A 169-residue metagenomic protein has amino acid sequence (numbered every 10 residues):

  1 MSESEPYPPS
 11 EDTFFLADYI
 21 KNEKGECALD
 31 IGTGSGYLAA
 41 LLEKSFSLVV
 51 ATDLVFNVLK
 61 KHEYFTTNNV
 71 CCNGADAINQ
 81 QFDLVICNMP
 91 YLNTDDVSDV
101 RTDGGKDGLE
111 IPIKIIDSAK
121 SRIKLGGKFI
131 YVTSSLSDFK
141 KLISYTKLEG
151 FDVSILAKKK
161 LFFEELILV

Functional and structural regions predicted by a protein language model:
M1-P9: Class I SAM-dependent methyltransferase Rossmann-like catalytic core, especially the SAM/SAH-binding loop
S2, I111-L168: Conserved Class I SAM-dependent methyltransferase catalytic core
P8, D12, D107, I111 (+1 more regions): Soluble or luminal CAZymes and related metallo-dependent hydrolases
P9-C87, Y91-T94: Conserved SAM/SAH cofactor-binding pocket of Class I
D12, Y37, F163-V169: Short hydrophobic/aromatic beta-strand or adjacent loop that forms the aromatic wall/cage of a ligand/substrate-binding
S45, R101-G104, K147-L148: Glycine-rich, phosphate-binding/catalytic loops in enzymes
E63-Y64, V97-V100, L142-S144: Short amphipathic alpha-helical segments
M89-K114: Mobile active-site "lid"/loop adjacent to the S-adenosyl-L-methionine
